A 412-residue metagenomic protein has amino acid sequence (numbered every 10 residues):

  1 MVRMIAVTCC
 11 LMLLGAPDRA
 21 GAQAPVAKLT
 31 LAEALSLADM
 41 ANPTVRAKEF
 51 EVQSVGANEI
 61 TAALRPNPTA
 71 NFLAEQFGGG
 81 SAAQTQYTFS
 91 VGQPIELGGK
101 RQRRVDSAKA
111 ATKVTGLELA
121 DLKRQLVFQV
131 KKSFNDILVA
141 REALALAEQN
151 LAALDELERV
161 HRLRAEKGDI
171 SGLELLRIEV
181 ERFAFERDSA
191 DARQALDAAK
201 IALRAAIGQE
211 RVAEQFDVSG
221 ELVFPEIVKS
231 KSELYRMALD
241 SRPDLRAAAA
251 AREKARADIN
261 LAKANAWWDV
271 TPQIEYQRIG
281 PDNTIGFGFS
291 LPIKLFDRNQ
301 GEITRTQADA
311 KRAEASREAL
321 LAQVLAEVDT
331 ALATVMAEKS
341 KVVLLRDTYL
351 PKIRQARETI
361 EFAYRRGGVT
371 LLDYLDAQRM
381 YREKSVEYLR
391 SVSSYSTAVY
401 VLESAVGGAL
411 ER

Functional and structural regions predicted by a protein language model:
I5-A16: Bacterial N-terminal signal peptides
A22-A74, T85, P94-I95, R103 (+6 more regions): Bacterial Sec-pathway N-terminal export signals of envelope proteins
R46-F50, A63-L64, I95-L126, R177 (+6 more regions): Sec/SRP-type N-terminal targeting helices
P68-G78, R101, W268-R278: Transmembrane beta-strand segments that form the barrel wall of outer-membrane beta-barrel proteins
A74-G78, I95, Y276-G280, L291-L295 (+1 more regions): Transmembrane beta-strands of outer-membrane beta-barrel pores
A83-Y87, P281-I285: Residues that define the transmembrane beta-barrel architecture of outer-membrane proteins
L119-M237, A331-T334, E338, Y381: Periplasmic alpha-helical coiled-coil/stalk elements that build and connect Gram-negative outer-membrane
K123, D155, A184-Q209, R354-G408: Short segments within alpha-helical structural elements
